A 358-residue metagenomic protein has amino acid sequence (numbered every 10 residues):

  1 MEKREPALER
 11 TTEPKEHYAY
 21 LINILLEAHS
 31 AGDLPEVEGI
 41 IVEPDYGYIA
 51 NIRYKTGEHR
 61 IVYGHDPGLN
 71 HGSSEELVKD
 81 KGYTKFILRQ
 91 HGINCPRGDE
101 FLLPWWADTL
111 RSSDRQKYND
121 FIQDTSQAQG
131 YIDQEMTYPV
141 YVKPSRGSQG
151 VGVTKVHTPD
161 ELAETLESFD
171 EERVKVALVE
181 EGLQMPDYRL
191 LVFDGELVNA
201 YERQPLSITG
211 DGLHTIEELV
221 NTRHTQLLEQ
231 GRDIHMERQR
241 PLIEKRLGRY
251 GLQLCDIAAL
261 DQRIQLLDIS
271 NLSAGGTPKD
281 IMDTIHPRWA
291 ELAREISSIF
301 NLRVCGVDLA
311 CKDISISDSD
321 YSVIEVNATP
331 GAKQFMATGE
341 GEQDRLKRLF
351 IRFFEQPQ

Functional and structural regions predicted by a protein language model:
M1-Q90, A107-L110: ATP-binding N-terminal substructure of ATP-dependent carboxylate-amine bond-forming enzymes
E2-T12, G64-P67, R146-Q149, C255-P278: A short, surface-exposed helix-loop junction/capping segment
L34-E38, N94, E196, R303: Residue-level detector of anion-binding/catalytic polar loops
P44-Y46, L102-L103, Q204, C311: Conserved beta-strand edge residues that scaffold enzyme active sites
A50-R60, R189-F193, L197-N199, S315-Q334: A short beta-strand motif that forms the metal-chelation/ATP-contact edge of phosphoryl-transfer active sites
Y63-G64, S74-M236, P287-A290: Active-site nucleotide/adenylate-binding loops and adjacent lid/helix of ATP-dependent enzymes
E218-Q265: Oxyanion-binding "anion nests"
L247, A274-E291, S297-V304, C311-Q358: C-terminal active-site "lid" helix and adjoining low-complexity regulatory extension at the edge of ATP-using catalytic
